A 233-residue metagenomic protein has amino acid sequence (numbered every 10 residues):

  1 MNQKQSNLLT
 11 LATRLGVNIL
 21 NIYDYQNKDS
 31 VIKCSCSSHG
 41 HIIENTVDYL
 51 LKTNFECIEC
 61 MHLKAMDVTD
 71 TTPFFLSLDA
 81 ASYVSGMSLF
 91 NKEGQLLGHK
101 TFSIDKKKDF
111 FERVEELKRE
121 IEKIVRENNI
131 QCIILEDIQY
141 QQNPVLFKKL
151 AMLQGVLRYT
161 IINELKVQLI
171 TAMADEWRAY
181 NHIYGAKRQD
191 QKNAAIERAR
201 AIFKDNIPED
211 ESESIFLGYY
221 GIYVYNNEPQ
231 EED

Functional and structural regions predicted by a protein language model:
M1-V68: Functional cation/ligand-contacting sites centered on basic and imidazole/sulfhydryl donors
M66-D233: Phosphate- and other anionic-substrate recognition elements at nucleic-acid/protein interfaces
